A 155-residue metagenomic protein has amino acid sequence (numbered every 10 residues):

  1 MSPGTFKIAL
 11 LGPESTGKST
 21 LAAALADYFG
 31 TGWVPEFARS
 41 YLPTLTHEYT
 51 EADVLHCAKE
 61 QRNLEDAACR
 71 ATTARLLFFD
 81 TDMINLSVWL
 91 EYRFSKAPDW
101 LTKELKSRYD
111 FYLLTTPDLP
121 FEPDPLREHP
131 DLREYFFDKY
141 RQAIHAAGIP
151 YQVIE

Functional and structural regions predicted by a protein language model:
M1-T5: Phosphate-binding P-loop
L10: Hydrophobic anchor at the beta1->P-loop junction of P-loop NTPases
E14: The conserved Walker
K18: Conserved lysine of the Walker
A23-D66: Conserved substrate/cofactor phosphate-moiety recognition/catalytic segment in nucleotide-dependent phosphotransferases
D27-T31, T73, I149: Short glycine/proline-enriched coil/turn segments at helix->beta-strand junctions
L55-S107, L114, E122: Glycine-rich phosphate-binding loop used to anchor ATP phosphates in small-molecule kinases, encompassing both
F94-E155: A glycine- and Lys/Arg-enriched "phosphate-lid" helix/loop adjacent to the NTP-binding pocket of small-molecule kinases
